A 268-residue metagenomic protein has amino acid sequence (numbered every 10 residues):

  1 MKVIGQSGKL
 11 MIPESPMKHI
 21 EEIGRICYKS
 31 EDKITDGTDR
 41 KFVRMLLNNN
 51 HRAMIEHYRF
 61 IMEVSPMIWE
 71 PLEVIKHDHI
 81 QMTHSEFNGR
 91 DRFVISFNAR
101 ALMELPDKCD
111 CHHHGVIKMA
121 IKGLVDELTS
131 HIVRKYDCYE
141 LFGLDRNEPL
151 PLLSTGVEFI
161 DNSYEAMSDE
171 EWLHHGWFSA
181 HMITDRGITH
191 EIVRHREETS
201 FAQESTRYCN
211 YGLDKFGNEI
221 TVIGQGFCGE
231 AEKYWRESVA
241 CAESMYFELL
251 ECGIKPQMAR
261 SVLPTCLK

Functional and structural regions predicted by a protein language model:
M1-K268: Family-specific signature for flavin-dependent thymidylate synthase
